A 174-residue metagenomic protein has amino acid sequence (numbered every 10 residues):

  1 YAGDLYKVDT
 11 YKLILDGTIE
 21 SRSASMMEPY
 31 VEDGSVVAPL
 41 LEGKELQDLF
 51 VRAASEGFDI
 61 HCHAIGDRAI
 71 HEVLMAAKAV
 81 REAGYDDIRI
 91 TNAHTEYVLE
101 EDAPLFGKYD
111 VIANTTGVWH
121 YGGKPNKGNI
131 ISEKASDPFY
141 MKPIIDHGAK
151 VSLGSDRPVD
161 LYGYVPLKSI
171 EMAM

Functional and structural regions predicted by a protein language model:
Y1-D67, H71, L105-I112, G117-V118 (+2 more regions): Metal-coordinating catalytic core of metallo-dependent amide/deamination hydrolases
V51-H61, R68-I90, H94-T95, E100-G107 (+1 more regions): His/Asp/Glu-enriched, well-ordered alpha-helical/loop segment that forms or immediately abuts the divalent-metal
